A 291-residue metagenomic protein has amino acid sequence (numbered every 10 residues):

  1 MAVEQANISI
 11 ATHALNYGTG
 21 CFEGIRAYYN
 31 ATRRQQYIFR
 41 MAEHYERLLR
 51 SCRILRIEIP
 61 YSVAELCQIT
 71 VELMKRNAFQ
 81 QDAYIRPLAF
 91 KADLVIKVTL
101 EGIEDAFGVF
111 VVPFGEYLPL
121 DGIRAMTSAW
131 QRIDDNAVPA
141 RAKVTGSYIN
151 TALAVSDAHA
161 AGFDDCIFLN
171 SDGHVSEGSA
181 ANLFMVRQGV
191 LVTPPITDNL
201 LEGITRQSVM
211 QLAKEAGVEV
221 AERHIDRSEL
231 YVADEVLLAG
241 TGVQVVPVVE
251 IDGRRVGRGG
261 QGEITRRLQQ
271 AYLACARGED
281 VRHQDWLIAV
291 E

Functional and structural regions predicted by a protein language model:
M1-E72, F90, V95-E291: Helix-start/capping segments and mature chain N-termini
R76-A83, V218: Short secondary-structure junctions
